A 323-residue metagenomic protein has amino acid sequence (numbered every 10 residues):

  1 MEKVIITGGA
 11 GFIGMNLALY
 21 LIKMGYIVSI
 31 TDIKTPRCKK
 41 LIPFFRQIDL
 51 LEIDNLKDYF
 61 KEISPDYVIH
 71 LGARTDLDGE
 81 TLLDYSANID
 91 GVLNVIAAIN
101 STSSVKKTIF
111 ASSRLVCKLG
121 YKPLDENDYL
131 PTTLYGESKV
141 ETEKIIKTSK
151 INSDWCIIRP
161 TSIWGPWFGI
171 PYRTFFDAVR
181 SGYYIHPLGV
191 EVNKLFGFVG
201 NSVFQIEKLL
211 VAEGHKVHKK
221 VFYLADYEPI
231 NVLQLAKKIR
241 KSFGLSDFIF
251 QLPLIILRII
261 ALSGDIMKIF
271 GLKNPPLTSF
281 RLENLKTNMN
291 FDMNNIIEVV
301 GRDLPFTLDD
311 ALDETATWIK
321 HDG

Functional and structural regions predicted by a protein language model:
V4-M24: N-terminal Rossmann NAD(P)H-binding glycine-rich loop of SDR-like oxidoreductase domains
L50-D90, G120-P123: NAD(P)H-binding glycine-rich loop region in Rossmannoid oxidoreductase-like domains and their noncatalytic homologs
L93-L134, C156: Conserved Rossmann-fold NAD(P)-dependent oxidoreductase catalytic core, especially the SDR/UDP-sugar
T132-C156: Active-site Tyr-X1-5-Lys
F168-T174, L188-V211, K219-Y223: Substrate-positioning beta->alpha
V199, I260-D303: Conserved C-terminal active-site "lid" loop/helix of NAD(P)H-dependent oxidoreductases that clamps the redox cofactor
A212-P276, D309, D313-A316: Mid/C-terminal beta-alpha module of Rossmann-like enzyme folds, strongest in SDR-family dehydrogenases/epimerases
F291-G323: Amphipathic terminal alpha-helices
